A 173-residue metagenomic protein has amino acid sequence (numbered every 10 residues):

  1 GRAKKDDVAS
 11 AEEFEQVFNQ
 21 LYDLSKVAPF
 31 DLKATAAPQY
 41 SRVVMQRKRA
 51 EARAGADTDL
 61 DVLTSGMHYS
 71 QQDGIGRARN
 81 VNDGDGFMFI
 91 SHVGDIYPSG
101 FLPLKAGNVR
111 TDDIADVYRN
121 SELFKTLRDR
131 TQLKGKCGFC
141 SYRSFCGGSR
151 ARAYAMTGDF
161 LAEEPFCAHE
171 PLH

Functional and structural regions predicted by a protein language model:
G1-D83, F89-V93, F101, K105: Radical SAM enzyme [4Fe-4S]-AdoMet core and its adjacent flexible, acidic and glycine-rich loops/tails across
K33, Y97, A168: Residues in well-ordered beta-strands of folded domains
D83-G84, F145: Short, basic and Ser/Thr-rich N-terminal targeting/leader segments
G84-D85, Q132: A short helix-loop-beta-strand connector motif used in the catalytic cores of GNAT acetyltransferases and, in some
V93-G94, L172: Short loop segments at secondary-structure junctions
D95-I96, F160: Hydrophobic "anchor" residues
F101-H173: Flexible mid-to-C-terminal extensions adjoining Fe-S/redox cofactors in radical SAM and related proteins
